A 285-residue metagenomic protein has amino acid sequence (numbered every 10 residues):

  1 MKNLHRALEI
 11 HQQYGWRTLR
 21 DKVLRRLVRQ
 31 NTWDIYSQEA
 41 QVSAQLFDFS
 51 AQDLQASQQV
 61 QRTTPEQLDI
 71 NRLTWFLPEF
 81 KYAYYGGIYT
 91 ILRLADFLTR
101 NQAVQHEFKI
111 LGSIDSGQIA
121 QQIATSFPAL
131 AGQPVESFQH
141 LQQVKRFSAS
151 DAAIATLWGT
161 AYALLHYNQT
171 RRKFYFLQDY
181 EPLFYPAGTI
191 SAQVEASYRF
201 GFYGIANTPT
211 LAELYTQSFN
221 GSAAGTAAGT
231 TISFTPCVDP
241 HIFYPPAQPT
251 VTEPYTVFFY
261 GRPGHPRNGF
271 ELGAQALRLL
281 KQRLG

Functional and structural regions predicted by a protein language model:
K2-R72, S126-F127, T235: Non-catalytic membrane-proximal stalk/linker segments that position and tether the catalytic domains
A51-T64, P182-G188, T230-P254: Acidic anion/phosphate-binding donor-loop and adjacent secondary structure in glycosyltransferase catalytic cores
R72-F76, G204-I205, P249-N268, A274-K281: Conserved donor-binding/catalytic core segment of Leloir-type glycosyltransferases
P78-T90, H265-G269: A short, glycine/small-residue-rich beta-strand->loop->alpha-helix junction that serves as a flexible
A103-E107, A274-G285: A conserved nucleotide-sugar
L141-S148, A187-I205: Membrane-proximal helix-turn-helix segments that form the acceptor-binding/catalytic region of lipid-linked
I154, Y167-L183: Active-site proximal beta-strand in glycosyltransferases
R199-Y244: Donor nucleotide-sugar binding/catalytic pocket of nucleotide-sugar-dependent glycosyltransferases
